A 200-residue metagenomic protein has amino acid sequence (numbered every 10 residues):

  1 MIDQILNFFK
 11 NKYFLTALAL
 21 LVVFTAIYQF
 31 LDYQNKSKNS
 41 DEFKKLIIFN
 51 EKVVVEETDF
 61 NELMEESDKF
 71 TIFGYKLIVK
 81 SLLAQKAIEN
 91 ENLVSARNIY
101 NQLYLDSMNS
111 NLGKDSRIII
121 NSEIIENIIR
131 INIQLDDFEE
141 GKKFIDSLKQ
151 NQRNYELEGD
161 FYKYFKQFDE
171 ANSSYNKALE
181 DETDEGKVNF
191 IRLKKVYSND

Functional and structural regions predicted by a protein language model:
M1-F30, K38: N-terminal positive-inside, membrane-proximal cytosolic segments immediately preceding the first
A17, S67-K76, D106-N121, L135 (+2 more regions): Short solvent-exposed coil/turn linkers within tandem alpha-helical repeat scaffolds
E56-F60, L93, F138, F168: TPR-repeat structural position
F60-M64, R97, Y104, K142 (+2 more regions): Tetratricopeptide repeat
S81-Q150: Alpha-helical adaptor scaffolds
G141-D200: Extracytoplasmic/periplasmic C-terminal soluble domains
